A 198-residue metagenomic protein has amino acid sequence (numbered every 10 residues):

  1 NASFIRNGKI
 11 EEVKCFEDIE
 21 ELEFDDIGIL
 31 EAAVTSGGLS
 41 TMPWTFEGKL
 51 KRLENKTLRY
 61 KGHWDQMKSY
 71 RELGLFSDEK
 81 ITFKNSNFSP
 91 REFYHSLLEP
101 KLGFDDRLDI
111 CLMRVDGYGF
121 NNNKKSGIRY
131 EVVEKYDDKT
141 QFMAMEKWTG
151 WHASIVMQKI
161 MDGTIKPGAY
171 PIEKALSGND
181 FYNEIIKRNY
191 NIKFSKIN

Functional and structural regions predicted by a protein language model:
N1-N198: C-terminal catalytic/substrate-binding lobe primarily of soluble NAD(P)-dependent oxidoreductases
